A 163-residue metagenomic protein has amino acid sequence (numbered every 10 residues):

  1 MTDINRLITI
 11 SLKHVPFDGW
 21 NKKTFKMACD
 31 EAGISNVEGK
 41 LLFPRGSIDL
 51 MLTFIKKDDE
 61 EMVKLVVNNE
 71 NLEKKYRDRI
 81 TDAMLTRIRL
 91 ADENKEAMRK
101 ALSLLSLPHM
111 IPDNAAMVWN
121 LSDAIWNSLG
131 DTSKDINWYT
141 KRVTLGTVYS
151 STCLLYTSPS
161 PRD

Functional and structural regions predicted by a protein language model:
T2, K100, L104-M117: Domain-scale activation on soluble regions of proteins
T2-V37, R45-L52: Short, amphipathic alpha-helix enriched in basic
I8, I48, T81-I88, W119-W126: Hydrophobic core segments within long, regular secondary-structure runs in both alpha- and beta-rich folds
I55-E61: Short, basic, alpha-helical segments at the C-terminal edge of helix-turn-helix-like DNA-binding modules
L65-K100: Hydrophobic alpha-helical connector segments
H109-D131, K141-S150: Amphipathic alpha-helical packing segments from all-alpha helical-bundle domains
Y156-D163: Conserved small/polar residues in nucleotide/adenosyl-binding loops
